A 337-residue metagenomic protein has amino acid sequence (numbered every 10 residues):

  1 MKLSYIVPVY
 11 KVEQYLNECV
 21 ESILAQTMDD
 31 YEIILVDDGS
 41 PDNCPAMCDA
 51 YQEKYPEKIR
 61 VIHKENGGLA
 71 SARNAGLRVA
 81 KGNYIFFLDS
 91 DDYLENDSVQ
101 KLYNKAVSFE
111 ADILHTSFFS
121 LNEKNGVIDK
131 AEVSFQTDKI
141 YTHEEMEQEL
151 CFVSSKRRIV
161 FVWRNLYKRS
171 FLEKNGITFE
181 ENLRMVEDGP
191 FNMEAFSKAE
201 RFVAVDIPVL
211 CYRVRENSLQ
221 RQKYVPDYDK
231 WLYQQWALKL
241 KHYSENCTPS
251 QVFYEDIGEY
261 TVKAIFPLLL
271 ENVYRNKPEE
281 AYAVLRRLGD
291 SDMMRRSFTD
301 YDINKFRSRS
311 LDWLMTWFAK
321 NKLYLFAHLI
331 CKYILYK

Functional and structural regions predicted by a protein language model:
M1-S4, S22, E32, P190: Cell-envelope/extracellular polymer assembly enzymes that use nucleotide-activated donors
K11-A25: Short, well-formed alpha-helical segments that are part of the catalytic scaffolds of diverse glycosyltransferases
D37-A46, E65: A conserved acidic beta->alpha catalytic loop
K64-A80: Glycine-rich, basic loop-to-helix element that forms the pyrophosphate-binding segment of sugar-nucleotide handling
L69, S90-V205, L210-Y228, T248: Donor-binding/catalytic cores of nucleotide-activated saccharide and glycerol-phosphate transferases/polymerases
I85: Short aromatic/hydrophobic "clamp" motif used to bind/position activated sugar donors
I207-E216, Q222-Q251, A264-R296: Catalytic core of nucleotide-sugar-dependent glycosyltransferases
N272-K337: Membrane-interface aromatic/basic loop that binds lipid-linked glycans or pyrophosphate carriers, typified by
